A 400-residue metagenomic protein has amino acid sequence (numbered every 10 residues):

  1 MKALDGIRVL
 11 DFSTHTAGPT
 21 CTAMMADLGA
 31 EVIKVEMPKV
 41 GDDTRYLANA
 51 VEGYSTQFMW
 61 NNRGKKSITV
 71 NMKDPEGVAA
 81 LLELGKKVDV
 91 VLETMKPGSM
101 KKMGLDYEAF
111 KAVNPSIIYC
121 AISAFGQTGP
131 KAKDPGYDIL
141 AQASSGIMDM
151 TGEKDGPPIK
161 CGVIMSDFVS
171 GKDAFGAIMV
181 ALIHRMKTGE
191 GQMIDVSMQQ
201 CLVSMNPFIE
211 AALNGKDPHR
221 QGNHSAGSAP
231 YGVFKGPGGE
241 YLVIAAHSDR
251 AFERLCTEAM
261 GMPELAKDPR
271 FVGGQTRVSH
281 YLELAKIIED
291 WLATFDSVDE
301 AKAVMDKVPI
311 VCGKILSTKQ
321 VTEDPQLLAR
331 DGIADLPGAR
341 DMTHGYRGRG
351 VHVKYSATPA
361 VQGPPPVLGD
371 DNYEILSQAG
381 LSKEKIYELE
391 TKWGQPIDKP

Functional and structural regions predicted by a protein language model:
M1-I7, K235, V321-P400: Terminal low-complexity tails and localization/encapsulation signals of metabolic enzymes
M1-K187, A303, V367, Y373-P400: N-terminal helix-loop segment corresponding to the beta1-alpha1 unit of nucleotide/adenylate-binding folds
K39, F125-G126, M198-V203, G238 (+3 more regions): Glycine-rich beta-alpha junction loops
Q127, D155-V163, M186-Q200, H219-A226 (+1 more regions): Conserved Rossmann-fold dehydrogenase catalytic segment
V169-V180, V196-L213, D249-R250, H280-Y281: Active-site-proximal catalytic alpha-helix in oxidoreductases
G171-G191, F208-N214, C256-M262, A266: Oxidoreductase and adenylate-handling cofactor-binding alpha/beta cores
P230-V308, C312: Aromatic-enriched alpha-helical interface/lid elements that frame and gate functional surfaces
D306-R330: Conserved PLP cofactor-binding pocket of PLP-dependent enzymes
